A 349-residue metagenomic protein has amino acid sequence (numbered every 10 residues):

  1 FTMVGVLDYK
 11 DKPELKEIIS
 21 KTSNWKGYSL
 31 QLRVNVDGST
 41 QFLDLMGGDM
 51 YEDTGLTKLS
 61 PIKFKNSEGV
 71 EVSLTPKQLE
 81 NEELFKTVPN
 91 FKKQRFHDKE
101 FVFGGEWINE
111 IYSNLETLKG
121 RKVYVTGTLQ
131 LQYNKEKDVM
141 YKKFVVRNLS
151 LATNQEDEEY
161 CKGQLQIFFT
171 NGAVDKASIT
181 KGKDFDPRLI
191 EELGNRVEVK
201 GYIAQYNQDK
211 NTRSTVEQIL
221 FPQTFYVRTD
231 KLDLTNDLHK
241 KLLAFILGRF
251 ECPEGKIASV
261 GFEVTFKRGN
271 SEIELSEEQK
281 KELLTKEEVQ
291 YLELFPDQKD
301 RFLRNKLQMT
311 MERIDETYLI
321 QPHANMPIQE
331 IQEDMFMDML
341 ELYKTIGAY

Functional and structural regions predicted by a protein language model:
F1-Y349: OB-fold and OB-like single-stranded nucleic-acid-recognition modules and their adjacent interaction interfaces
